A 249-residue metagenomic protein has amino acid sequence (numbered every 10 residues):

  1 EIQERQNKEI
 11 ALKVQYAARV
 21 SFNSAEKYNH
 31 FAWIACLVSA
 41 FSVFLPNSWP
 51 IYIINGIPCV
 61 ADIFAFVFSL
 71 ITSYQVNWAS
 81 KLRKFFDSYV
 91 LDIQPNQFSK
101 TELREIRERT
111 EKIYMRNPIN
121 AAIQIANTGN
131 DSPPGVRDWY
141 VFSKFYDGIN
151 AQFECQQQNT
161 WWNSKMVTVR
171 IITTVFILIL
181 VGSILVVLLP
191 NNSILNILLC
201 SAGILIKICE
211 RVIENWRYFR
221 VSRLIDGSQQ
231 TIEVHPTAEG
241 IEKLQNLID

Functional and structural regions predicted by a protein language model:
E1-K13, V212-D249: Cytosolic/matrix-facing juxtamembrane and C-terminal tails of multi-pass cellular membrane proteins
I2-Y16, N127-T174: Membrane-proximal, non-transmembrane alpha-helical segments
R5-E9, I63-K112: Membrane-interface amphipathic/juxtamembrane segments adjacent to transmembrane helices
F22-Q75, T168-L224: Alpha-helical transmembrane segments and their immediate juxtamembrane boundary regions in integral membrane proteins
W49-I53, Q75, I149, T237-K243: Residue-level recognition of alpha-helical structural elements
K81, F85-S88, Q152-C155, N159-W162 (+3 more regions): Charged, amphipathic alpha-helical oligomerization/scaffolding segments
D87-A122, Q229-D249: Solvent-exposed, non-transmembrane helices and loops of integral membrane proteins
